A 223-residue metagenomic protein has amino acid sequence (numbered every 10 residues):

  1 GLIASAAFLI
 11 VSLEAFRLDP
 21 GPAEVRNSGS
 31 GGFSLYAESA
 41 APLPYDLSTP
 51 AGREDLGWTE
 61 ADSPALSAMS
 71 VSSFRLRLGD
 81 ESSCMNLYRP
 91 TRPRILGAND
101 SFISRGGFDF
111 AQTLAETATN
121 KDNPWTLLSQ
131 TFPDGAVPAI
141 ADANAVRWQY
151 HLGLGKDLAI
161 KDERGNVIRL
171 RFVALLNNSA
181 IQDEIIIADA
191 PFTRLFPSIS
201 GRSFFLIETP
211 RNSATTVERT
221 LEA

Functional and structural regions predicted by a protein language model:
G1-N120: Juxtamembrane segments of multi-pass membrane proteins
A23, P42, S101-R105, V146-Q149 (+3 more regions): Short beta-strands and strand-coil junctions in structured, solvent-facing domains, enriched
V25-N27, C84-Y88, S129-T131, D162-R164 (+1 more regions): Replace "in large, NTP-powered and nucleic-acid-processing enzymes" with "in large, NTP-powered factors and other
G31-F33, V137, G201-F205: Short amphipathic alpha-helical segments
S39, N144-A145, Q149-Y150, L170 (+1 more regions): A long, glycine-enriched binding/interface module in the latter
A51-R53, K156-D157, E222: Short, solvent-exposed amphipathic alpha-helical segments in soluble enzyme and RNA/protein-processing domains
T91-N99, A115-P191: Hydrophobic secondary-structure segments that place a key small or acidic residue at a functional site
L176-E222: Small-residue transmembrane helix packing/gating motifs
